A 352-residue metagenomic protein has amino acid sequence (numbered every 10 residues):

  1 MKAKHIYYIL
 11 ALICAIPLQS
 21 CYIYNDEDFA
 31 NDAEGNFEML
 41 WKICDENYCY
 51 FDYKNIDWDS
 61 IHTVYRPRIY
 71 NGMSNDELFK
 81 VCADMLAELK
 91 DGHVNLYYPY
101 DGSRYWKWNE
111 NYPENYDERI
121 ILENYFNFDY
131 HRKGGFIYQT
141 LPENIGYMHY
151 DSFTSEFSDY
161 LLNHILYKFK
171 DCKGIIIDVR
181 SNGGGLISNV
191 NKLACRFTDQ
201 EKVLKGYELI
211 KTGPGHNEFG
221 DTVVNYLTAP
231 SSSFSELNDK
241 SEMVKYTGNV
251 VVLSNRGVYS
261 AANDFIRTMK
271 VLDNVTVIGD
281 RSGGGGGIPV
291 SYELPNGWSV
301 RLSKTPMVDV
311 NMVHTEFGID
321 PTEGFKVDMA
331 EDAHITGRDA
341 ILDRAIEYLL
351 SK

Functional and structural regions predicted by a protein language model:
M1-E27: Bacterial Sec-dependent N-terminal signal peptides
A15, F169-D171, V244: Alpha-helix termination/capping residues and helix-transition junctions
S20-S233, N249, S291-E293, S299 (+1 more regions): Flexible, low-complexity junctional segments that flank or bridge functional domains
E34, N75, F79, I319 (+2 more regions): Electropositive phosphate-/nucleotide-binding environments in soluble metabolic enzymes
S188-H334: Conserved acidic, small-residue-rich alpha-beta core segments centered on
T322-K352: Extracytoplasmic/peripheral linker and loop segments enriched in polar/acidic and small residues with frequent Thr/Pro
